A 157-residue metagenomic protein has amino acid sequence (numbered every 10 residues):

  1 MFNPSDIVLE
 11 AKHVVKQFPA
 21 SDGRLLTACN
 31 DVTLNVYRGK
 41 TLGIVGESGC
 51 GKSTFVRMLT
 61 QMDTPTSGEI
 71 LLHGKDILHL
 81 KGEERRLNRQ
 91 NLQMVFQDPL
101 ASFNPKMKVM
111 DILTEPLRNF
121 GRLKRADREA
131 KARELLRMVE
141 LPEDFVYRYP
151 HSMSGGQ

Functional and structural regions predicted by a protein language model:
D22, I77-Q93, D111, N119 (+1 more regions): ABC ATPase NBD coupling module
V45-E47: The feature captures the beta-strand-to-loop junction immediately N-terminal to the Walker
T60: Helix-to-loop junction immediately C-terminal to a conserved catalytic motif
G68-D76: Conserved ABC transporter NBD signature motif
D76, D127-D144: Conserved ABC ATPase "signature" region
L100, K106-N119, E129, R133 (+1 more regions): Short helical segment in ABC ATPase nucleotide-binding domains corresponding to the A-loop/adjacent helical element
Y149-M153, Q157: Conserved ABC ATPase signature
